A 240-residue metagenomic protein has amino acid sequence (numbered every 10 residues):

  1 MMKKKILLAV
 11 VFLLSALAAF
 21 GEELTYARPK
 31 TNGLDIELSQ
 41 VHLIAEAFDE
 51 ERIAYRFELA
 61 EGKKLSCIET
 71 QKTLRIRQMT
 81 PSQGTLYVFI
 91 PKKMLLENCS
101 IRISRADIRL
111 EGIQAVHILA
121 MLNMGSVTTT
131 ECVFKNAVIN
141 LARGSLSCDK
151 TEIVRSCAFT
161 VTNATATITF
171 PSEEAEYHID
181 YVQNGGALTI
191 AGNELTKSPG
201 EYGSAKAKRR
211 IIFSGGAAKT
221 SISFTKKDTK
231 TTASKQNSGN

Functional and structural regions predicted by a protein language model:
M1-K3: N-terminal secretory signal peptides that target proteins for export/translocation
K5-S15: Sec-dependent N-terminal signal peptides
L17-G21: Sec/Tat signal peptide C-region and signal peptidase I cleavage site
E23-K30, L43-I44, K64-K135, G200-K230: Right-handed parallel beta-helix
P29-A54, E61-K63: N-terminal targeting signals for Sec/Tat export/insertion, comprising classic cleavable signal peptides
E37-L38, L59, R102, V161: Structural recognition of beta-strand segments within beta-rich domains
F48, A60, T70-K72, M79-P81 (+8 more regions): Solvent-exposed coil/turn segments that connect beta secondary-structure elements in extracytoplasmic/periplasmic
C132, N136-L141, S145-N240: Short, surface-exposed interaction patches in beta-rich subdomains that mediate adhesion/assembly near membranes
